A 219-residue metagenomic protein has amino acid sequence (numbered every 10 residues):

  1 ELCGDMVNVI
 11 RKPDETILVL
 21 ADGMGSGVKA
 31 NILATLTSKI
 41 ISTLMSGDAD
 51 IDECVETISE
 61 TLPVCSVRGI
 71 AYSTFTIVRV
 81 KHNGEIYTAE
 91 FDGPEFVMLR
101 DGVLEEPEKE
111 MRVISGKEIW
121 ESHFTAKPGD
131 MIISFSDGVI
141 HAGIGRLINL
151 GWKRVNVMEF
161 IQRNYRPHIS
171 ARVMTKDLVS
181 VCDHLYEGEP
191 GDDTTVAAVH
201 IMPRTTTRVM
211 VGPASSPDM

Functional and structural regions predicted by a protein language model:
E1-P13, E106-G145: Acidic loop->beta-strand submotif enriched in PP2C/PPM serine/threonine phosphatases
C3, N31-G102, I119-W120, I169-R204: Catalytic core of PPM/PP2C metal-dependent serine/threonine phosphatase domains
N8-V19, S26-I32: N-terminal glycine-rich anion-binding loops that anchor highly charged ligand groups
P13-I17, P128-M131, D192, T206: Short hydrophobic/glycine-rich mini-motifs in sensory/regulatory modules that couple input to downstream signaling
D22-G23, G93, M131-V139, D193: DG-centered beta-turn motif at the end of beta-strands
S26-G47, I132-C182: Active-site-proximal, acidic helix/loop segment immediately C-terminal to a metal-coordinating Asp/Glu
F75, G84, E95-A126, I132 (+2 more regions): Small-residue (GG/TT-enriched) beta-loop-alpha framework at ligand/catalytic clefts
H200-M219: Regulatory/sensor and coupling segments of signal-transduction and defense proteins
